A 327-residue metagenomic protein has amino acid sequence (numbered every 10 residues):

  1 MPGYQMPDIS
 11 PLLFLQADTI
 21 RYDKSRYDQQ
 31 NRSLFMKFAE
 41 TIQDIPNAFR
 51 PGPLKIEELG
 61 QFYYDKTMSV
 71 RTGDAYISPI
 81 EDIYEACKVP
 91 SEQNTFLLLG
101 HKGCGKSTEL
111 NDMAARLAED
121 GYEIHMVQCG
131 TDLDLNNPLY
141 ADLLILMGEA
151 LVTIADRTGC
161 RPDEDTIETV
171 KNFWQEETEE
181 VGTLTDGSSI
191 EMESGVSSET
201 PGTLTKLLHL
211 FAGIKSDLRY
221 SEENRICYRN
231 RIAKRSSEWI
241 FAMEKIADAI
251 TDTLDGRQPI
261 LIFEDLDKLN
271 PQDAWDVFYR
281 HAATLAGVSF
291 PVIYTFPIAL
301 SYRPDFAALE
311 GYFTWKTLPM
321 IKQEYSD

Functional and structural regions predicted by a protein language model:
G3-D23, Y27-L117, G121: Walker A/P-loop-proximal flanking segment of P-loop NTPase domains
I9-P11, L34, D44, E223-R231 (+1 more regions): The catalytic "switch" region of P-loop NTPases
R21, T153-R157, M320-S326: Charged, low-complexity surface segments at secondary-structure and domain boundaries
F35-P46, T67-E92, L207-E222, F263-T284 (+1 more regions): Short, charge-rich amphipathic segments
F38-T41, Y76-P79, L143, R235 (+2 more regions): Alpha-helical structural motif
A48-I56, I83-H101, W174-S189, D217-A233 (+2 more regions): Charged, low-complexity, helix/coiled-coil-prone segments
N94-F96, G100-G256: P-loop NTPase nucleotide-binding core
